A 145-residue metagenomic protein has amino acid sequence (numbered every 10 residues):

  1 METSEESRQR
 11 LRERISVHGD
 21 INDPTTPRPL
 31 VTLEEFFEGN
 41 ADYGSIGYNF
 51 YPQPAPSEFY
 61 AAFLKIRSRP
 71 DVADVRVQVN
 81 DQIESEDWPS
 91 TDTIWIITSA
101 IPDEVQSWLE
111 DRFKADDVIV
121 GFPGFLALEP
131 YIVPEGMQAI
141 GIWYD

Functional and structural regions predicted by a protein language model:
M1-T98, E104-E110: Long, contiguous N-terminal structural blocks used for assembly/anchoring
T98-I101, W143-D145: Short, flexible beta-strand-to-coil junctions
F113-D145: Acidic, proline/glycine-rich low-complexity IDRs
